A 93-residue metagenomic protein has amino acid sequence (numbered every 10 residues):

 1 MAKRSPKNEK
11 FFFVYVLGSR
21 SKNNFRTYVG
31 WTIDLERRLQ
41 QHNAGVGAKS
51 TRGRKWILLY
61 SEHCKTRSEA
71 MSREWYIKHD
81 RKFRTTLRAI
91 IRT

Functional and structural regions predicted by a protein language model:
M1-S50, R54, S61, S68-F83 (+1 more regions): GIY-YIG nuclease catalytic motif and its immediate N-terminal context
